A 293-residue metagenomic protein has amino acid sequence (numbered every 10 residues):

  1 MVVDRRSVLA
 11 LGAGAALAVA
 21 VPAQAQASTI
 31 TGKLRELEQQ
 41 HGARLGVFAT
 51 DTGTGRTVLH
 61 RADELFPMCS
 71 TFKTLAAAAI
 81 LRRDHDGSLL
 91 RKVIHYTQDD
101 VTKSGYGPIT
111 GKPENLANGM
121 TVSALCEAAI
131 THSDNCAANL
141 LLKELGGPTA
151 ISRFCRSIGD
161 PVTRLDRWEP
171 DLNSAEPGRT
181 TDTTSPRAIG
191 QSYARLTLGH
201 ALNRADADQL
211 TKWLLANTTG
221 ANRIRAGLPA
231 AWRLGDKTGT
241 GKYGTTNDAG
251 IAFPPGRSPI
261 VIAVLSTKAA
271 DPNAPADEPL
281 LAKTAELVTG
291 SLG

Functional and structural regions predicted by a protein language model:
V2-A13, S28-L37, K143-E144, S192-A221 (+1 more regions): Structured C-terminal helix/loop/strand segments within mature extracytoplasmic catalytic/sensor domains
V21-P67, V288-S291: Beta-lactamase-like hydrolase cores
E38-H41, A78-S88, Q98, I130-S133 (+7 more regions): Sec/Tat-exported extracytoplasmic proteins
H41-R44, G105, N118, N139-L198: Mid-domain, small-residue-enriched loop/turn segments at the edges of structured enzyme/sensor domains
G42-R44, R61-D63, T71, L89 (+3 more regions): Extracytoplasmic
T50-T52, I130-S133, W168, V264-T267: Active-site-proximal beta-strand/loop segments in catalytic clefts of secreted hydrolases
G55, P67-D99, A129, I262: Active-site SXXK
V101-L140, P148: Conserved catalytic neighborhood of penicillin-recognizing serine enzymes
